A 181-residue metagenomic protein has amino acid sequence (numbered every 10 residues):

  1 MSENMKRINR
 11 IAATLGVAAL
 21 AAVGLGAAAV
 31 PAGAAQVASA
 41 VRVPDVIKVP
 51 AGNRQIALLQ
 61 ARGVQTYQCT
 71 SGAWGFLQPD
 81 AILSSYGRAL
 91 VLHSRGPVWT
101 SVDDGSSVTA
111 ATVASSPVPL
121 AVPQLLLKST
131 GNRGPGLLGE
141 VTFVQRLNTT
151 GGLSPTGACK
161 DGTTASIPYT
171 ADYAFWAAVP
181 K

Functional and structural regions predicted by a protein language model:
M1-A18: N-terminal export and membrane-targeting signals
G16-G26: Bacterial N-terminal signal peptides
G24-A40: C-terminal region of N-terminal signal peptides and the immediate post-cleavage residues of exported proteins
A35-V64, G72-K181: Primary mode marks residue(s) on the alpha4-beta5-alpha5 output face of response regulator receiver
